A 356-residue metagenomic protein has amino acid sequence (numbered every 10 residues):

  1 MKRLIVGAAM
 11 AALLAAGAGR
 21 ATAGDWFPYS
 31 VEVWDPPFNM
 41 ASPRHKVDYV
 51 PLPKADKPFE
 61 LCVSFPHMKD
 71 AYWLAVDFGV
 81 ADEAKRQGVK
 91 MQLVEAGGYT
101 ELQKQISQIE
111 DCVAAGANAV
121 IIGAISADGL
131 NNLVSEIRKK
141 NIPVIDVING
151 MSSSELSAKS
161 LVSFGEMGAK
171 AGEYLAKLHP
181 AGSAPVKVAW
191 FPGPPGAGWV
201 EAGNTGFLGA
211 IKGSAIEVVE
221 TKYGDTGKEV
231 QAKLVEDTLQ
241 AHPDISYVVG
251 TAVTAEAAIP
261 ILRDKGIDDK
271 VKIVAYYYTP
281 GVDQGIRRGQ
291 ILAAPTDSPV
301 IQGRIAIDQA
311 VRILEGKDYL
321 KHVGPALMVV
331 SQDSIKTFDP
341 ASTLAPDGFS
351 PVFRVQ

Functional and structural regions predicted by a protein language model:
V6-L14, A18: Hydrophobic helical h-region of N-terminal Sec-dependent signal peptides in bacterial secretory/periplasmic proteins
G24-F59, F191, P195, I211 (+2 more regions): Hinge/cleft segment of the Venus flytrap/periplasmic-binding protein
D25, D128-E166, K177, G182 (+4 more regions): Flexible loop/hinge segments that line or gate small-molecule binding clefts
V31-V50, E60-G79, E83, Q87 (+5 more regions): Extracytoplasmic "Venus flytrap"
R44, Q105, S160-V186, A202 (+3 more regions): Hydrophobic alpha-helical segments within soluble ligand-binding/sensing domains
Y72-V89, M167-Y174, G198-E217, L234 (+2 more regions): Short, solvent-exposed amphipathic alpha-helices that sit in or adjacent to ligand/effector-binding or catalytic
K85-G98, K187-W190, F207-K228: Short beta-strand elements in bilobed, periplasmic/extracellular small-molecule ligand-binding domains
A119-K139, F207, G224-G285: Hydrophobic alpha-helical
